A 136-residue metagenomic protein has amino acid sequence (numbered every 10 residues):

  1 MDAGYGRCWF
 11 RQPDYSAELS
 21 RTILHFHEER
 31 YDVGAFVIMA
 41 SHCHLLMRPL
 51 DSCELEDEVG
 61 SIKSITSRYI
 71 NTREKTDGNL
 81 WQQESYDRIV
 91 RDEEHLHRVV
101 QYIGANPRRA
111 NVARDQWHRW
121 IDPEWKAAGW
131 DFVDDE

Functional and structural regions predicted by a protein language model:
M1-E136: Short catalytic/metal-binding and nucleic-acid-binding patches
